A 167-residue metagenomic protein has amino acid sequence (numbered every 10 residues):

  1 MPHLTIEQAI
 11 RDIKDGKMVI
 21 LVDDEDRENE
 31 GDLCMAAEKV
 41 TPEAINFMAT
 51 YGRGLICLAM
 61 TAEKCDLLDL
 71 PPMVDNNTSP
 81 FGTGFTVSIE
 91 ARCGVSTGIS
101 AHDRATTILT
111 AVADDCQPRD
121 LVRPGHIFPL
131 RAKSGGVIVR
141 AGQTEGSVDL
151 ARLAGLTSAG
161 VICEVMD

Functional and structural regions predicted by a protein language model:
M1-D167: Catalytic domains of riboflavin
